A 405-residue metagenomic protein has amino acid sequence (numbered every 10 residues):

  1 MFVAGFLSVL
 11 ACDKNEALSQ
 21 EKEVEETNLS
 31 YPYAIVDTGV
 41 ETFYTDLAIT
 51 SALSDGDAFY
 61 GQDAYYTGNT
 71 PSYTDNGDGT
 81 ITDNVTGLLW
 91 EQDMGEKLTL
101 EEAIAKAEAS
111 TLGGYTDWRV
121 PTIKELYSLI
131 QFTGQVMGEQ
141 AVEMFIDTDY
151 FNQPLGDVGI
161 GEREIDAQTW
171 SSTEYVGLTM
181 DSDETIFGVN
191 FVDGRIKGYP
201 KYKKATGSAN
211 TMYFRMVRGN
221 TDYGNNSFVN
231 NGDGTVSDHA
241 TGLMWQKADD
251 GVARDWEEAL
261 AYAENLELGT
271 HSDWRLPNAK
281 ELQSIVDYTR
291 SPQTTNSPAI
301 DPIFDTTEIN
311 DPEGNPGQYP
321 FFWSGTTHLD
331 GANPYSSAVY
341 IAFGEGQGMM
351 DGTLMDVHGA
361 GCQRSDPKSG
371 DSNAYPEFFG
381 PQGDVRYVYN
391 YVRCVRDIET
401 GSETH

Functional and structural regions predicted by a protein language model:
M1-S8: Bacterial N-terminal signal peptides
C12-R119, I123-W274, K280-H405: Glycine-aromatic-enriched surface loops/turns that form tight recognition elements
